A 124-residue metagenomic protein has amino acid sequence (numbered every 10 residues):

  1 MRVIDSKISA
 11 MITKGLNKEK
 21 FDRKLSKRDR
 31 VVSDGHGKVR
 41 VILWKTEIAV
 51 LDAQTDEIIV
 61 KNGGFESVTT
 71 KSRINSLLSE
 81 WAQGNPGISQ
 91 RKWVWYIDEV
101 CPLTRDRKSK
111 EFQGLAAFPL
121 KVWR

Functional and structural regions predicted by a protein language model:
M1-R124: Terminal leader/tail segments of proteins
